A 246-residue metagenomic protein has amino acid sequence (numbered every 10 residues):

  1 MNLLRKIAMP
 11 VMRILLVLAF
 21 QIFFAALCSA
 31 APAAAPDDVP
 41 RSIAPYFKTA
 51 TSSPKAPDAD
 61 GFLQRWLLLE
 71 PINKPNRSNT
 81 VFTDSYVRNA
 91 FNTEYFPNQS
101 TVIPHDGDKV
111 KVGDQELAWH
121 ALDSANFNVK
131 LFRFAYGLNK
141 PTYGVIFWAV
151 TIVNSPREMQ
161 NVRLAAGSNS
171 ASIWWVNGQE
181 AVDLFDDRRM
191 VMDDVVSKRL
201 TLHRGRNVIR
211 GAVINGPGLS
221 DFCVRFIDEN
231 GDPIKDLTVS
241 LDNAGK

Functional and structural regions predicted by a protein language model:
M1-R13: N-terminal secretory signal peptides that target proteins for export/translocation
R13-S29: Bacterial N-terminal signal peptides
A31-V129, G211-K246: Accessory carbohydrate-binding/adhesion or oligomerization-edge regions at the termini of glycan-active proteins
R133-G137, W148-V150, D193-S197: Short structured motifs
T142-N154: Short beta-strands within extracellular/lumenal beta-sheet-rich domains
S155, L164-S168, V213-N215: Non-cytosolic beta-sheet module surface loops
Q160-W175, I209: Aromatic-lined ligand-binding clefts that engage carbohydrates, nucleic acids, or primary amines
V176-R225: Beta-strand-rich ligand-recognition modules
